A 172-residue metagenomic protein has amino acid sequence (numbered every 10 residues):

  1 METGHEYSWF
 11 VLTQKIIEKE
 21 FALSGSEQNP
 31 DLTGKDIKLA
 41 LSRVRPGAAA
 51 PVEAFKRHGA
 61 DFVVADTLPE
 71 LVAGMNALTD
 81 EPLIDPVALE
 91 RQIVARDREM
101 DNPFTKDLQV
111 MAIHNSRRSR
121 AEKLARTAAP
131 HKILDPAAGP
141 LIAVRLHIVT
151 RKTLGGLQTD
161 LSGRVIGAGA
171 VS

Functional and structural regions predicted by a protein language model:
M1-S172: Mobile, glycine/GP-rich and aromatic-enriched active-site lid/loop segments adjacent to catalytic centers
